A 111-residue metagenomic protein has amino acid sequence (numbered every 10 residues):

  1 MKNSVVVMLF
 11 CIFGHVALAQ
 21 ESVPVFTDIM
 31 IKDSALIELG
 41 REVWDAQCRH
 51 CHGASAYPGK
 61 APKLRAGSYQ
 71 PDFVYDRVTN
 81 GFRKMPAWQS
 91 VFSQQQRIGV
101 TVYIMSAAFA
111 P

Functional and structural regions predicted by a protein language model:
M1-S4: Positively charged n-region of N-terminal signal peptides that target proteins for export
V6-H15: Bacterial N-terminal signal peptides
H15, Q20-V43: Electrostatic cytochrome c docking/interface patches
Q20, R65, P86-Q89: Residue-level detector of conserved, well-ordered beta-strand and adjacent loop positions that form binding/recognition
M30-R41, G53-K84: Gly/Gly-Pro-rich "capping" loops immediately C-terminal to redox-active cysteine motifs in periplasmic/lumenal
G40, W44-A54, V100, I104: The canonical Cys-X-X-Cys-His
H50, R83-K84, V91, A107: Solvent-exposed loop/turn segments at secondary-structure junctions within structured extracellular/periplasmic domains
V78, S90-P111: C-terminal capping alpha-helices of c-type cytochrome domains
